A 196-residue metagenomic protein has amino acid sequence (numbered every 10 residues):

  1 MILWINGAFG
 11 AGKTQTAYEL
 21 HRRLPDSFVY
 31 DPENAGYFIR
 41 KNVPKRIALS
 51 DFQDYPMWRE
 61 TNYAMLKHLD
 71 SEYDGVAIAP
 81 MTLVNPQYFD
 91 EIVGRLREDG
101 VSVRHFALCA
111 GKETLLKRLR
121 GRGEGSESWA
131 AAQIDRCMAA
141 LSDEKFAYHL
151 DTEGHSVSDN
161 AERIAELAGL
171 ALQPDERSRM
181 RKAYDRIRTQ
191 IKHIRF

Functional and structural regions predicted by a protein language model:
I2: Walker A (P-loop) ATP-phosphate-binding motif of ABC ATPase nucleotide-binding domains
I5: Hydrophobic anchor at the beta1->P-loop junction of P-loop NTPases
F9: The conserved Walker
G12: Conserved glycine(s) of the Walker
Q15-A64: Conserved substrate/cofactor phosphate-moiety recognition/catalytic segment in nucleotide-dependent phosphotransferases
I47, R95-F146: A glycine- and Lys/Arg-enriched "phosphate-lid" helix/loop adjacent to the NTP-binding pocket of small-molecule kinases
Q53-R104: Glycine-rich phosphate-binding loop used to anchor ATP phosphates in small-molecule kinases, encompassing both
G121-R163, L172-I191: Small-molecule kinase domains that catalyze NTP-dependent phosphoryl transfer to phosphate-bearing small molecules
